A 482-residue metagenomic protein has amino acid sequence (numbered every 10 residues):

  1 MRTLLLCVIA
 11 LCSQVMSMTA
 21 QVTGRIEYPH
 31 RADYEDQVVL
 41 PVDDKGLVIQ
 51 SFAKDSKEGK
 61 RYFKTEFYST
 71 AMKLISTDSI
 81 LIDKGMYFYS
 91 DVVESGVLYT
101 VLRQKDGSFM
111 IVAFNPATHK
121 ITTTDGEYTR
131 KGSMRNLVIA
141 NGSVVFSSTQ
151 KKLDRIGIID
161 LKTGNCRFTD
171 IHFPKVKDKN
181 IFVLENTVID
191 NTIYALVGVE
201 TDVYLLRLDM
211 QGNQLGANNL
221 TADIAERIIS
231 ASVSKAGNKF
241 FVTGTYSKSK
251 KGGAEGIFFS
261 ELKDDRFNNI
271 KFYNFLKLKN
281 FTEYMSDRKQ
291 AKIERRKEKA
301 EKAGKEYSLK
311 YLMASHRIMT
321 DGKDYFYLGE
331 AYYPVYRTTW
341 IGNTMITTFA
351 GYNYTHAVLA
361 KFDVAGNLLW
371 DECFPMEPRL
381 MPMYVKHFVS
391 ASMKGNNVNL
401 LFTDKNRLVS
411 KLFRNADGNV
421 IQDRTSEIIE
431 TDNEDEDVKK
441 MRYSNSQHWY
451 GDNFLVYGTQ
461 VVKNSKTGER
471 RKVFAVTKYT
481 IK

Functional and structural regions predicted by a protein language model:
M1-R25: Bacterial Sec-dependent N-terminal signal peptides
I26-F63, K84-S90: Beta-strand-rich domains and repeat architectures in extracellular enzymes and scaffolds, especially beta-propellers
H30-L40, D83-V92, E127-N141, V176-N186 (+3 more regions): Repeated scaffold domains used in trafficking and secretory/extracellular systems, primarily beta-propellers
V39-L40, D44-E58, E94-K105, R135-K151 (+8 more regions): Short beta-strand elements that form the blades of beta-propeller/WD-repeat-like and other beta-sheet-rich scaffold
F63-T70, I111-A117, I156-K162, D202-N213 (+4 more regions): Beta-propeller blade signature
A71-M110, I121-M134, K175, A217-R227 (+1 more regions): Blade-loop segments of beta-propeller domains
V203-D324: Long, internal scaffold/assembly segments composed of regular secondary structure
N218-S230, N274-E294, K299-K310, W370-S390 (+1 more regions): Conserved blade-ending motifs and adjacent loop-strand segments that build the rim/top face of beta-propeller domains
